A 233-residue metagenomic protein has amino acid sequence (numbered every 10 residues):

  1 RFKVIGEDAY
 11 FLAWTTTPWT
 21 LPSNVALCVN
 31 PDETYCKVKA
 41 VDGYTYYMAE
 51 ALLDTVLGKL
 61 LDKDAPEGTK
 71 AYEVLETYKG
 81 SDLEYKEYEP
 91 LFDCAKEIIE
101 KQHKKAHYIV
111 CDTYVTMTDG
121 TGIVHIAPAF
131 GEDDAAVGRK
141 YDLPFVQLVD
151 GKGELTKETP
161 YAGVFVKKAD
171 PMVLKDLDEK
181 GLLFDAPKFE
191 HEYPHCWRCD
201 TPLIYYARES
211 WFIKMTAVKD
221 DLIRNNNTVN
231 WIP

Functional and structural regions predicted by a protein language model:
R1-P22, C36, D42, Y85 (+1 more regions): Residue patterns forming the tRNA-binding/recognition surfaces of aminoacyl-tRNA synthetases and related DALR
S23-V25, V29, E33-Y35, A40-D150 (+1 more regions): Catalytic alpha/beta core of large soluble enzyme barrels
